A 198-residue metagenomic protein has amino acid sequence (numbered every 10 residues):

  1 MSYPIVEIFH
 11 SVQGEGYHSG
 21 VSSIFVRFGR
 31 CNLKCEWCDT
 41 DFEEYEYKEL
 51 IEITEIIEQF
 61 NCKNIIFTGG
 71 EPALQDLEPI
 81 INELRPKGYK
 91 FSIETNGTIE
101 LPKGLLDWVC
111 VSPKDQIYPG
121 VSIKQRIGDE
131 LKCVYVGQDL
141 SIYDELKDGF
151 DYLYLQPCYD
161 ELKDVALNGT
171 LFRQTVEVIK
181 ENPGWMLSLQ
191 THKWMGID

Functional and structural regions predicted by a protein language model:
M1-F25, V176-E177, P183: Short, Lys/Arg-rich amphipathic segments at extreme N-termini
Y3-I8, S22-F28, K34-D107: Conserved Radical SAM active-site core
V12-E15, S19, C35, Y45 (+3 more regions): A broad, structure-centric signal for solvent-exposed, well-ordered loop/edge residues that line or flank functional
V12-S19, F60, I65, G97-I99 (+2 more regions): Short, flexible coil/linker segments at or flanking structured domains
A73-D198: Conserved AdoMet/S-adenosylmethionine-binding subsite of the radical SAM
